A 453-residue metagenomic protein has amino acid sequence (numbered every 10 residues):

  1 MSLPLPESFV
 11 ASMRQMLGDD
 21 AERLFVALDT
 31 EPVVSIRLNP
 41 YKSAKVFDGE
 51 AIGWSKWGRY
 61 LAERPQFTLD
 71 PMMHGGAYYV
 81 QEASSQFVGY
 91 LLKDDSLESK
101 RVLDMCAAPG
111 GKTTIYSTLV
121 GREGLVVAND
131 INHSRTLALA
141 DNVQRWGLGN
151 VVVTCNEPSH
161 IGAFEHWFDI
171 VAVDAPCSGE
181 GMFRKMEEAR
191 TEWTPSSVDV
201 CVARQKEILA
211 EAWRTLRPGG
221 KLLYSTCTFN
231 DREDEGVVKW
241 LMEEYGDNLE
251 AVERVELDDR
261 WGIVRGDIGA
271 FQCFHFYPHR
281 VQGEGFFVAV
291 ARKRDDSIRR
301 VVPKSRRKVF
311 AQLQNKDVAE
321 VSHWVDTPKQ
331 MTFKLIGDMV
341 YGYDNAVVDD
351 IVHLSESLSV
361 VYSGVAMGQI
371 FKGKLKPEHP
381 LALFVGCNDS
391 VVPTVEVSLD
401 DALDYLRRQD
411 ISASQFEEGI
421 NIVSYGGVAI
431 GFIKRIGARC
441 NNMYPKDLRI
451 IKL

Functional and structural regions predicted by a protein language model:
M1-S43, R294-L453: Polybasic, low-complexity RNA-engagement segments
L97-K100, H160-A172: A short acidic, Gly/Pro-enriched loop at the edge of an enzyme's catalytic core that lines a small-molecule cofactor
E98-A108: Conserved class I S-adenosyl-L-methionine
P109-R122: Conserved SAM-binding loop of SAM-dependent methyltransferases across substrates and taxa, primarily the Class I
V120-G121, L216-P218: Helix-to-beta-strand junctions that scaffold the AdoMet/dcAdoMet cofactor pocket in Class I SAM-dependent enzymes
N129-H166: S-adenosyl-L-methionine
S134, D169-A210, C227-E235, E256 (+1 more regions): Mobile active-site "lid"/loop adjacent to the S-adenosyl-L-methionine
T228-G342, V347-V348, G431: C-terminal catalytic and target-recognition region of SAM-dependent MTase-like enzymes, primarily methyltransferases
